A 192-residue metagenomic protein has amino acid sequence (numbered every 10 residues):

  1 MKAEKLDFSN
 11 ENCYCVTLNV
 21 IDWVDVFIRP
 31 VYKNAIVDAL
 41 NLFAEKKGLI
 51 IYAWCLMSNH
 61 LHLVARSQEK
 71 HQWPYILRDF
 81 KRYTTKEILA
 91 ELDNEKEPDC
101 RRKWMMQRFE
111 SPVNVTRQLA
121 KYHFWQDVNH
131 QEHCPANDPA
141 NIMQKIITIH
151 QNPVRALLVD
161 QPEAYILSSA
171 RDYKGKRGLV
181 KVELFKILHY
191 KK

Functional and structural regions predicted by a protein language model:
M1-K192: Short catalytic/metal-binding and nucleic-acid-binding patches
